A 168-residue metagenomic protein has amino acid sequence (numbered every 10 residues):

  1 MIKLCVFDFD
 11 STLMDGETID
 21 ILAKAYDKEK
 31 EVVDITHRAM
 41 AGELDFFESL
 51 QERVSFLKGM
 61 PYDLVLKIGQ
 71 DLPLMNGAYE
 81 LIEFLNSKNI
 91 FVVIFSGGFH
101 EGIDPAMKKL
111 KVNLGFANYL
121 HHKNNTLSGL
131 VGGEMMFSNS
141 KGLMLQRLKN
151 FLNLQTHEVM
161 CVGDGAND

Functional and structural regions predicted by a protein language model:
M1-Y119: Alpha-helical substrate-recognition element adjacent to the catalytic core
D20, Q146, G163: A cross-family signal for key residues in well-ordered alpha-helices that form functional helical elements
A78-E80, Q146-L148, A166: A generic local structural motif
I94, M160-G163: Short, hydrophobic beta-strand segments that form beta-sheet elements in well-ordered domains
E101-I103, G163-D168: Acidic, divalent-metal-coordinating active-site segment for phosphoryl/phosphodiester hydrolysis, typified by short
P105-V159: Substrate-recognition "cap/lid" segment bordering the active-site pocket of phosphatases
